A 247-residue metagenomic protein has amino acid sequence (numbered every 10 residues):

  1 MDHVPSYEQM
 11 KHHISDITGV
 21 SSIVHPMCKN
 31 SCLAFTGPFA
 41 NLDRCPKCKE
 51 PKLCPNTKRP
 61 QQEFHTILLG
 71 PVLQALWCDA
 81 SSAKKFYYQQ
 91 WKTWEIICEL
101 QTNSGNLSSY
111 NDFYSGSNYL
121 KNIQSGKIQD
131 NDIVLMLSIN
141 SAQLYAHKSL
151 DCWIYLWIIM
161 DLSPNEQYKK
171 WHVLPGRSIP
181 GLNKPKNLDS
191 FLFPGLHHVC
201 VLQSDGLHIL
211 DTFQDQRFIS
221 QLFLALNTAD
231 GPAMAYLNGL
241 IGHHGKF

Functional and structural regions predicted by a protein language model:
E8-F247: Domain-level cores of phosphate- or acyl-group-handling catalytic modules
